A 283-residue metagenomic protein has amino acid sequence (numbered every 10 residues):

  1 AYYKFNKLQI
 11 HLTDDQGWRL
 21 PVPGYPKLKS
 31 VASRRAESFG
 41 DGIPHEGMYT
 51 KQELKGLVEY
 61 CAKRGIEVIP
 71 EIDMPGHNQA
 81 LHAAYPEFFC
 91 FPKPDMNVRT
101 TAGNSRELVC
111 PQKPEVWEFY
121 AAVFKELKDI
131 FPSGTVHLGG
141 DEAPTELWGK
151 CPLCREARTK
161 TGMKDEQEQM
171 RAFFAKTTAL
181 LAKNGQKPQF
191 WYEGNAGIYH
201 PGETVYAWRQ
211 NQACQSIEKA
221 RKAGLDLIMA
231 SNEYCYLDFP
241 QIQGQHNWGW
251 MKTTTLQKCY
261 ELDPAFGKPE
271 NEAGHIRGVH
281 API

Functional and structural regions predicted by a protein language model:
Y2, D14-K63, N78-E118, E146-E168: Aromatic- and acidic-residue-enriched carbohydrate-binding clefts of CAZyme catalytic domains
Y2-F5, L180: A short, Lys/Arg-enriched amphipathic alpha-helix followed by its capping loop at the start of a domain
K4-K7, D226: A fold-wide structural signal in alpha/beta-hydrolase
K7-L12, V68-D73, V136-G140, P188-Y192: Short beta-strand segments at enzyme active-site cores
L12-Q16, G24, I72-N78, E142-P144 (+3 more regions): Active-site-proximal loop/turn and secondary-structure-junction residues that shape catalytic pockets, frequently
G56, G65, K113-T135, E142 (+1 more regions): Substrate-binding groove of N-acetylhexosamine-processing glycoside hydrolases
P70, Y85-P86, P132: Proline-centered flexible-loop/turn and helix-kink motifs
